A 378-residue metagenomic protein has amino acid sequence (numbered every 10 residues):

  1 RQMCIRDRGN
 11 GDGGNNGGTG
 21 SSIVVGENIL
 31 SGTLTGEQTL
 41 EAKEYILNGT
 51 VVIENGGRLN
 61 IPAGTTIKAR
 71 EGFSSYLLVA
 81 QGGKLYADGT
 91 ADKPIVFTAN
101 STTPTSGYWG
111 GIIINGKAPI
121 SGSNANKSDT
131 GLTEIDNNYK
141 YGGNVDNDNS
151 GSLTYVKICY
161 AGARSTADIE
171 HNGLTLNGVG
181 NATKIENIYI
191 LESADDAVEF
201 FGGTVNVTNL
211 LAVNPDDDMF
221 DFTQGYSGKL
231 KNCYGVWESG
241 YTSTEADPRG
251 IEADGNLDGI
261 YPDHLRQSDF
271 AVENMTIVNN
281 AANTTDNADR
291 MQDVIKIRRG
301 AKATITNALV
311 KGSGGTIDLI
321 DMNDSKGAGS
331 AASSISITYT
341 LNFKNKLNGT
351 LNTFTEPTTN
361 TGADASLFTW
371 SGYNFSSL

Functional and structural regions predicted by a protein language model:
R1-I5: Short, small-residue-biased leader/transition segments that mark boundaries at the very start of proteins
D7-G9: Collagen/collagen-like triple-helix sequence repeat recognition
G14-N16, I23-E41, L47-E54, R58-L59 (+7 more regions): Extracellular beta-rich repeat passengers
